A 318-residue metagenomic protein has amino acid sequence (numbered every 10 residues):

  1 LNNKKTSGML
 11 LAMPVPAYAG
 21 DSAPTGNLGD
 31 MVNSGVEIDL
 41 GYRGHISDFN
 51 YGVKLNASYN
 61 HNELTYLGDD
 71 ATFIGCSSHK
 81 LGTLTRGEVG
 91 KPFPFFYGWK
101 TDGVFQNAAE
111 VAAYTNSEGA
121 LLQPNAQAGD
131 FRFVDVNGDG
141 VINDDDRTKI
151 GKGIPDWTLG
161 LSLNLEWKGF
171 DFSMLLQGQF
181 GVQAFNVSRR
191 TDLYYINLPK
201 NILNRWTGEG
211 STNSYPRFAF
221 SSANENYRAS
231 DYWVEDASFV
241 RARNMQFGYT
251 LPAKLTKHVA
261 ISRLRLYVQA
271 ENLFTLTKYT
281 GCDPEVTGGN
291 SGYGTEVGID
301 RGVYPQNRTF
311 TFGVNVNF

Functional and structural regions predicted by a protein language model:
L1-G20, F49-G52, S58, N62: Membrane-embedded beta-barrel scaffold of Gram-negative outer-membrane proteins
L1-T6, Y42-G44, A57-E63, W167-G169 (+5 more regions): Transmembrane beta-strands of outer-membrane beta-barrel pores
A12-S22, S77, N137-D144, F218-S230 (+1 more regions): Flexible, solvent-exposed coil segments and beta strand-coil junctions, predominantly the extracellular/periplasmic
A23, V32-E37, N50, D156-G160 (+2 more regions): Transmembrane beta-barrel architecture of outer-membrane proteins
T25-N33, G75-Q106, R205-Y215, E225-Y227 (+1 more regions): C-terminal beta-signal and terminal closure region of outer-membrane beta-barrel proteins
G26-D30, H45-G151, E271, K278: Conserved small-residue
I38-Y42, L161-W167, M174, M245-L251 (+3 more regions): Residues on the lipid-exposed face of transmembrane beta-strands in outer-membrane beta-barrel proteins
A120, Q179-E271: Extracytoplasmic gating/loop element in the C-terminal half of outer-membrane beta-barrel translocons and assembly
